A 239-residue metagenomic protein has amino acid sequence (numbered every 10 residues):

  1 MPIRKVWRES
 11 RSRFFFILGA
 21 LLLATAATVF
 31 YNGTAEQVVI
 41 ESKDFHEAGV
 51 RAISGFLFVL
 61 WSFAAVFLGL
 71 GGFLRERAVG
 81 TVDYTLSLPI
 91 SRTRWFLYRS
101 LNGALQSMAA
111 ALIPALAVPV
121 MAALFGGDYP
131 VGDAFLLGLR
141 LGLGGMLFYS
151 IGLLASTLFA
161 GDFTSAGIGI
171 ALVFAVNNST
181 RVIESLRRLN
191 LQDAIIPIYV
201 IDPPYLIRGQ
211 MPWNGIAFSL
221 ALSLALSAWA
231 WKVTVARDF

Functional and structural regions predicted by a protein language model:
M1-L21: Aromatic- and glycine-rich beta-strand/loop motifs that create alpha-glucan
E9-S10, F30-A52, A166, A171-F239: Terminal transmembrane helical anchor/hairpin motif
A26-N32, K43-L57, L97-F163, Q210-N214: Secretory targeting signals
G49-R75, I170: Long, hydrophobic alpha-helical segments
A65-G69, A117, S150-I151, W229-A230: Hydrophobic/aromatic residues in alpha-helical transmembrane segments
F67-L86, S100: Transmembrane helix boundary and interhelical loop/hinge segments in multi-pass membrane proteins
R92-T93: Alpha-helix N-cap/start motif
